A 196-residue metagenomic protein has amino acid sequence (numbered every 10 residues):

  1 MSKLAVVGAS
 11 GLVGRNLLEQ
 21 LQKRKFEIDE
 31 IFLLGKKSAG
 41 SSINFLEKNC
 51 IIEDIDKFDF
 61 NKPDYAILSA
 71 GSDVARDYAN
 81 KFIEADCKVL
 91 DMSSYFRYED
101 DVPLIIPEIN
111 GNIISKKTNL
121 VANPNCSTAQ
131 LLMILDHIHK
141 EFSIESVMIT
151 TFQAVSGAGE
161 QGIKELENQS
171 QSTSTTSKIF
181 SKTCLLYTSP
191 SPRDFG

Functional and structural regions predicted by a protein language model:
M1-K182: N-terminal Rossmann-like NAD(P) cofactor-binding subdomain of oxidoreductases, focused on the glycine-rich
Y187-G196: Single conserved hydrophobic/aromatic residue that forms the stacking wall/gate of nucleotide- or nucleobase-binding
